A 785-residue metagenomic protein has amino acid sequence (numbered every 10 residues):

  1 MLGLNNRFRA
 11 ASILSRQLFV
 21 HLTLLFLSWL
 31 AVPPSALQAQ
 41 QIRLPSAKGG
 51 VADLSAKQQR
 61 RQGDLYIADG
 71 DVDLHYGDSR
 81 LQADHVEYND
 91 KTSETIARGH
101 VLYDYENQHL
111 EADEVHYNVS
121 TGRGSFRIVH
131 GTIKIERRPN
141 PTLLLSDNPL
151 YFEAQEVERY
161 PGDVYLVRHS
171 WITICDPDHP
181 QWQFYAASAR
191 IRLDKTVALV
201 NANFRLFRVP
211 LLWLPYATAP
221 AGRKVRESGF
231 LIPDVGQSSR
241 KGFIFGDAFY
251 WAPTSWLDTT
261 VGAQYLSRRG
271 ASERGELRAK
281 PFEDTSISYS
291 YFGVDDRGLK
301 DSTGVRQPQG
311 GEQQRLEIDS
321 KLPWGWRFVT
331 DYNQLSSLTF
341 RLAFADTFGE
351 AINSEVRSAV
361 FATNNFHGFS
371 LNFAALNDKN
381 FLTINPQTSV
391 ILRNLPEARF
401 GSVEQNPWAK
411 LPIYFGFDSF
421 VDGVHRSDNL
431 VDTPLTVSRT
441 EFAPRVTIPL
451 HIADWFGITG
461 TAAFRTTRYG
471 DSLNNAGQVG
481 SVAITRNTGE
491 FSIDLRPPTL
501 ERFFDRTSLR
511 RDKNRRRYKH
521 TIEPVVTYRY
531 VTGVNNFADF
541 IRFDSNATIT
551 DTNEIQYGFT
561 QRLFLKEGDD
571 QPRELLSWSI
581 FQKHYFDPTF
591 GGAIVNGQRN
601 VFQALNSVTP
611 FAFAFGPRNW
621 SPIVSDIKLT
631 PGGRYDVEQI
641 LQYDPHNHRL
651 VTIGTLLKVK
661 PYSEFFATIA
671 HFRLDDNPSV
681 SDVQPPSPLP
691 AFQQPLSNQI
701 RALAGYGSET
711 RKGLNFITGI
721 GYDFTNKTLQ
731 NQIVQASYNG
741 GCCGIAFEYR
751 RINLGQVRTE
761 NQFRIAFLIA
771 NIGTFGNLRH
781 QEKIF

Functional and structural regions predicted by a protein language model:
M1-R16: N-terminal secretory signal peptides that target proteins for export/translocation
Q17-P33: Bacterial N-terminal signal peptides
L37-A39: Boundary at the C-terminal end of the N-terminal hydrophobic targeting segment
Q41-K48, F243, L629: Extended, small-residue-rich solenoid/repeat segments and analogous flexible loops that form exposed scaffolds
I42-A47, D53-A56, D69-H85, R98-A112 (+2 more regions): Interaction modules related to DNA damage response and DNA replication/repair
K57-R60, Y88, E158, Y706: Short, exposed beta-strand/loop patches in secreted or surface proteins that constitute
R60-Q82, E87-R98, L102-D104, H109 (+7 more regions): Structural recognition of beta-strand segments within beta-rich domains
Q108, E114-I172, P177-H179, Q183-S188 (+1 more regions): Outer-membrane beta-barrel proteins and related beta-barrel translocases across Gram-negative bacteria
